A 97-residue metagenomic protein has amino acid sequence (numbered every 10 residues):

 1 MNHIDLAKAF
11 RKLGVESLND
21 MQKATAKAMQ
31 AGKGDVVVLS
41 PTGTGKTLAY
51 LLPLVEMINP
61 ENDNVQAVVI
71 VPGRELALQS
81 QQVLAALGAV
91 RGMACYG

Functional and structural regions predicted by a protein language model:
M1-L39: Conserved pre-motif I regulatory segment
H3, K8, D63-G97: Conserved nucleic-acid-binding Ia/Ib motif block in the N-terminal RecA-like helicase ATPase lobe
N19-D20, L48, E61, L78: Non-catalytic, surface-exposed connector residues within folded enzymatic/regulatory domains
K23-A26, V55, R74-A77: Alpha-helix N-cap/helix-start and coil->helix boundary motif
A26-G34, T47-N62, V83-L87: Walker A/P-loop NTP-binding motif
L39-P41, P72: P-loop (Walker A) phosphate-binding loop of NTP-binding proteins
G43-G45: Conserved glycine(s) of the Walker
